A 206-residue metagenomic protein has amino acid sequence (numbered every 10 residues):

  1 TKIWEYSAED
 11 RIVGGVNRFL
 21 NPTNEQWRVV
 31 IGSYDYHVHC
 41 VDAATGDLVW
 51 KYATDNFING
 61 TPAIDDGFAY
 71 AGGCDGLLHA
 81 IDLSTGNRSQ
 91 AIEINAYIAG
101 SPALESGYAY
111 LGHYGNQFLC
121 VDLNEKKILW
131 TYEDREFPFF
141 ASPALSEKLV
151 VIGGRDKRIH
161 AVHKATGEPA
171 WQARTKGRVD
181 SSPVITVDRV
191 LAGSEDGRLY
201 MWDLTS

Functional and structural regions predicted by a protein language model:
T1, D42-G46, D82-G86, D122-K126 (+2 more regions): Short loop/turn segments that connect beta-strands within beta-propeller blades
K2-Y6, D47-Y52, N87-I92, K127-Y132 (+1 more regions): A short beta-strand motif characteristic of beta-propeller blades
E9-H39, Y52-H79, A91-L119, Y132-H160 (+2 more regions): Repeat-blade elements of multi-bladed beta-propeller folds
